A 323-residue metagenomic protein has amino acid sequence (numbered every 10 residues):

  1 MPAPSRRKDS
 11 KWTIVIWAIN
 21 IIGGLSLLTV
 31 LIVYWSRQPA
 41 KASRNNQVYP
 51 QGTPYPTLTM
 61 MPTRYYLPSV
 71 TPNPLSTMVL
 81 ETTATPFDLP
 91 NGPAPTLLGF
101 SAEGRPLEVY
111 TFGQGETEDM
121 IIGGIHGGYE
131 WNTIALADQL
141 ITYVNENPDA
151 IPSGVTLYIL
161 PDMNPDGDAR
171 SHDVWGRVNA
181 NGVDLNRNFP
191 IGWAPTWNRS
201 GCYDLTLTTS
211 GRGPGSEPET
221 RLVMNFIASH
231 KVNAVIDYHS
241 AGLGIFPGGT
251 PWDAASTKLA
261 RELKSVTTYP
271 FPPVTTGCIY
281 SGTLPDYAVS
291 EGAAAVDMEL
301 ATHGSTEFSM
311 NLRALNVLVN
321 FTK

Functional and structural regions predicted by a protein language model:
M1-G24, L28-P54, L58-M60, A94-P95 (+1 more regions): C-terminal accessory segments enriched in acidic
A40-G92: Ser/Thr-rich, Proline-interspersed low-complexity disordered segments
D88-E103: N-terminal cap/lid segment of alpha/beta-hydrolase-fold proteins
L98-F100, F112, I122-I125, L160-D166 (+5 more regions): Active-site-proximal beta-strand/loop segments in catalytic clefts of secreted hydrolases
G104-L107, S171-D173, C278-P285: Alpha-helical scaffolding within the catalytic cores of extracellular/periplasmic polymer-degrading hydrolases
E108-E116: Short beta-strand-to-loop junctions in surface cap/lid or active-site-entrance loops
E116, W131-Q139, V144-T257, R261-S265: Active-site/substrate-binding loop(s) of hydrolase catalytic cores
I121-T133: Active-site histidine-acidic residue metal-binding/catalytic motifs, centered on HxH/HExxH-like signatures
